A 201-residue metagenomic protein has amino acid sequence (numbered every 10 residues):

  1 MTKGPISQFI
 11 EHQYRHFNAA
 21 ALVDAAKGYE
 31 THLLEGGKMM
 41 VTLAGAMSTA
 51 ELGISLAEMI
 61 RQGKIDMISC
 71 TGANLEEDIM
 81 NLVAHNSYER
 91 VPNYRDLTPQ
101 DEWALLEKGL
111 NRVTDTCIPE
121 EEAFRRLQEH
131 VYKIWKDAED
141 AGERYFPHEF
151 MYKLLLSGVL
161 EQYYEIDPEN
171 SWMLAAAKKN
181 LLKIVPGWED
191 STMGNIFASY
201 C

Functional and structural regions predicted by a protein language model:
M1-L43, S48-C201: Conserved catalytic alpha/beta core of Sir2/sirtuin-type deacylases, generalized to analogous enzyme cores that bind
